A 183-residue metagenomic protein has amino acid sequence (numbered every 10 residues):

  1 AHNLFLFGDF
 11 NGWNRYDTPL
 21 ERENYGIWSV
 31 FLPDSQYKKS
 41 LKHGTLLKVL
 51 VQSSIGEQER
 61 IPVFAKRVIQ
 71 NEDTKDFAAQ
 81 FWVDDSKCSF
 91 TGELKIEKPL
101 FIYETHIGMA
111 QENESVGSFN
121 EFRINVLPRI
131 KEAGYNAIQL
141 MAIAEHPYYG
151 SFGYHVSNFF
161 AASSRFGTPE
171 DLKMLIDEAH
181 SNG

Functional and structural regions predicted by a protein language model:
A1, D17, R22-E104, M109-E114: The feature marks proteins involved in alpha-glucan
N3-F7: Beta-strand signatures of extracellular beta-sandwich domains
G8-N14, S54: Change "in extracellular beta-sheet-rich domains … of secreted and cell-surface proteins" to "in beta-sheet-rich domains
F90-E93, I124-G134: Short amphipathic alpha-helices and their capping/turn segments at secondary-structure boundaries
L100, K131-I138, H180-G183: Loop/turn elements at helix/coil->beta-strand transitions in domains of secreted/extracellular proteins
H106-N120, H155-T168: The substrate-binding groove and active-site-proximal loops of carbohydrate-active enzymes, especially glycoside
R129-M174: Aromatic-lined carbohydrate-binding/catalytic grooves of carbohydrate-active enzymes
